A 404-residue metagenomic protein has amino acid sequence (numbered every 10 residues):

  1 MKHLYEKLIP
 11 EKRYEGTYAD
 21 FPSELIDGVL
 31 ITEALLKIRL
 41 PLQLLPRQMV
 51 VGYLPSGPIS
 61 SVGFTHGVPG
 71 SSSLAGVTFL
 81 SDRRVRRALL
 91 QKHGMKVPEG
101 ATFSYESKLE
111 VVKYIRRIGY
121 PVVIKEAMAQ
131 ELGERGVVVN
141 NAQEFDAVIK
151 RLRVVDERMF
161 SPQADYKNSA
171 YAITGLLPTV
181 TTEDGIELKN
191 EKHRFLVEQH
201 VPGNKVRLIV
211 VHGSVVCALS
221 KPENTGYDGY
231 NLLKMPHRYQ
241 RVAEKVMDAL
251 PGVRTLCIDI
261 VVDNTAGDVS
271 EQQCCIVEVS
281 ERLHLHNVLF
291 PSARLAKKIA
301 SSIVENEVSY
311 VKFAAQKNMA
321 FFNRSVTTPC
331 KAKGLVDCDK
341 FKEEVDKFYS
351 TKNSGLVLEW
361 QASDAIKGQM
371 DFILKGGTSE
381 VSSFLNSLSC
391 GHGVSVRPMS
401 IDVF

Functional and structural regions predicted by a protein language model:
H3-G119, A129-L132, G376-F404: Conserved N-proximal alpha/beta basic substrate-recognition cap immediately N-terminal to, or forming the N-lobe
E11, N224-F404: ATP-dependent carboxylate activation and anion-phosphoryl transfer catalytic cores that bind Mg-ATP to form
P41, K205-R207, D259: Short, surface-exposed charged micro-motifs
S104, M128, Q199-V201, V262-N264 (+1 more regions): Short, flexible loop/turn elements at secondary-structure junctions
V122, V216-C217, C275-E278: Protein kinase-like catalytic core scaffold
L132-E134, P202: Domain-scale recognition of functional cores that engage charged ligands
G136-N141, V210-V211: Short beta-strand-to-turn element immediately C-terminal to the catalytic PLP-Schiff-base lysine in fold type I
K150-G229, K234-R238, V246: Phosphate-binding site of ATP-dependent enzymes
